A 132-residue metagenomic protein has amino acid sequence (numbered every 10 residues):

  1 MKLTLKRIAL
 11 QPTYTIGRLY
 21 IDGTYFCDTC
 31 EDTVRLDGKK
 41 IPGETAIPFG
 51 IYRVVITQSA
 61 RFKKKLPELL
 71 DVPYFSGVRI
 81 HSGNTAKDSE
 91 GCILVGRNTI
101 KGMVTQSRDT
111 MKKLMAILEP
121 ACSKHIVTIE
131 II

Functional and structural regions predicted by a protein language model:
M1-V127, I132: Cell wall/extracellular polymer interaction/catalysis modules
